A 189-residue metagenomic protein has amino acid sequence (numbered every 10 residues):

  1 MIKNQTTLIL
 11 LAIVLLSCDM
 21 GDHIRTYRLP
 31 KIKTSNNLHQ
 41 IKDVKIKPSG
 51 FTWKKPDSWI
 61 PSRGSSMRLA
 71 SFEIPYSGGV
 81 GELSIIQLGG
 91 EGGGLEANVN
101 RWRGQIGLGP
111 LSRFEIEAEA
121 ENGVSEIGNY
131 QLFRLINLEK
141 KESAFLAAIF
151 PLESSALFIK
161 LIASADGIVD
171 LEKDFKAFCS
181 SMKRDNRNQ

Functional and structural regions predicted by a protein language model:
I2, T6, L16-G81, L88-G94 (+5 more regions): N-terminal targeting sequences that direct proteins away from the cytosol to non-cytosolic compartments
